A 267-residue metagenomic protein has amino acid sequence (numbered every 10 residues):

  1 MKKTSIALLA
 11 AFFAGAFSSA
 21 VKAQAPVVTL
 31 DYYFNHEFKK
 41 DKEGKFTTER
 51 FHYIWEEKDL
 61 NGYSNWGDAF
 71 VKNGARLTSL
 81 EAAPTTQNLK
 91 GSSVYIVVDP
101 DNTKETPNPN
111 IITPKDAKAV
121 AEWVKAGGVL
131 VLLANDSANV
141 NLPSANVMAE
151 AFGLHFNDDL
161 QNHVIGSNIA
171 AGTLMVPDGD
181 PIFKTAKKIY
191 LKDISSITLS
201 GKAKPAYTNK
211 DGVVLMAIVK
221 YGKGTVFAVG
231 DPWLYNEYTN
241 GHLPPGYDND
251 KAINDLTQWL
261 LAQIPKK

Functional and structural regions predicted by a protein language model:
M1-T4: Positively charged n-region of N-terminal signal peptides that target proteins for export
A7-A16: Bacterial N-terminal signal peptides
V21-K267: Short, surface-exposed patches at the edges or C-terminal ends of soluble domains, predominantly
